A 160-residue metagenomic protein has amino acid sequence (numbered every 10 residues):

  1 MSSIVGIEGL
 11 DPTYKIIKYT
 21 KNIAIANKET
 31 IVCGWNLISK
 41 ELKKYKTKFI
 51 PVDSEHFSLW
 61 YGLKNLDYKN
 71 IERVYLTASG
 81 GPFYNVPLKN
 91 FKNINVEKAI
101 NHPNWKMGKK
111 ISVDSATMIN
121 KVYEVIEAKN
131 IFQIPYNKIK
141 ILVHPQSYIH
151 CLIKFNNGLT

Functional and structural regions predicted by a protein language model:
M1-T160: Catalytic, metal-anchored helix/loop core of enzyme active sites in primary metabolism
